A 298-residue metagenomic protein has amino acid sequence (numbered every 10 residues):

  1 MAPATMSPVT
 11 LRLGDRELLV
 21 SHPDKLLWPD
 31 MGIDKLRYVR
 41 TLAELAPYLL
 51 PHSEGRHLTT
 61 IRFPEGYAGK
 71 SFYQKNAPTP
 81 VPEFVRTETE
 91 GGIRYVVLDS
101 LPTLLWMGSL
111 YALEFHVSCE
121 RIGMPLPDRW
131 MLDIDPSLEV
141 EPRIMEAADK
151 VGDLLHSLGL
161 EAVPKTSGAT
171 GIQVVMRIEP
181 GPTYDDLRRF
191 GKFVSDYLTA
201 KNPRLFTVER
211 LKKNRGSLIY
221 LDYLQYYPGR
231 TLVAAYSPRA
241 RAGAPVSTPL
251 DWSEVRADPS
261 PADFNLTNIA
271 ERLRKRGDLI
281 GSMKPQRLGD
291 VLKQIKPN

Functional and structural regions predicted by a protein language model:
M1-I33, R37-V39, L50, E54-G55 (+3 more regions): C-terminal accessory nucleic-acid interaction domains of nucleic acid-metabolism proteins
L19-D24, T170-M176: Short acidic (Asp/Glu) and glycine-rich catalytic loops that position anionic groups and cofactors
D24, P64, A77, P136-L138 (+2 more regions): Short, flexible loop/turn elements at secondary-structure junctions
T59, P64-G123: Basic, low-complexity intrinsically disordered segments
T60-P64, A162-G168, E209-K213: Short beta-strand
D99-S167, R177-D186: Signature for HUH/AEP ssDNA processing cores
I172-E179, I219-Y223: A short beta-strand motif that forms the metal-chelation/ATP-contact edge of phosphoryl-transfer active sites
